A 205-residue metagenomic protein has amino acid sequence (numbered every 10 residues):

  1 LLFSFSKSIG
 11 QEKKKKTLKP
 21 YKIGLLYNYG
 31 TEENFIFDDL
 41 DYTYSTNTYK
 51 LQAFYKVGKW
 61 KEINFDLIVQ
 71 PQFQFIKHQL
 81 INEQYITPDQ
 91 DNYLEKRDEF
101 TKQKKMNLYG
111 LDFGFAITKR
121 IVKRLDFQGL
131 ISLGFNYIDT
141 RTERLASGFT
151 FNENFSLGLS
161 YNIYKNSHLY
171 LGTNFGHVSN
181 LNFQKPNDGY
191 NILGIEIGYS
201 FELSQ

Functional and structural regions predicted by a protein language model:
L1-S8: Hydrophobic h-region of N-terminal signal peptides that target proteins for export in Gram-negative bacteria
S8-K61, I192-E196, S200-Q205: Short glycine/proline- and aromatic-enriched beta-strand/turn motifs that initiate or cap beta-hairpins
K15, D39-T46, T101-N107, R144-T150 (+1 more regions): Replace "Gram-negative outer membrane beta-barrel proteins" with "bacterial and organellar outer membrane beta-barrel
K15-I23, K61-V69, K123-G129, K165-L169 (+1 more regions): Outer-envelope beta-barrel architecture signal
L25, Y49-V57, P71-F73, L111-K119 (+4 more regions): Residues on the lipid-exposed face of transmembrane beta-strands in outer-membrane beta-barrel proteins
N28-E32, Q72-H78, G134-I138, G176-N180 (+1 more regions): Structural signature of outer-membrane beta-barrel domains
F35-L40, I76-K104, T140-L145, F183-K185: Flexible, solvent-exposed loop segments that connect beta-strands
V57-D89: Early exported N-terminus immediately downstream of N-terminal targeting peptides
